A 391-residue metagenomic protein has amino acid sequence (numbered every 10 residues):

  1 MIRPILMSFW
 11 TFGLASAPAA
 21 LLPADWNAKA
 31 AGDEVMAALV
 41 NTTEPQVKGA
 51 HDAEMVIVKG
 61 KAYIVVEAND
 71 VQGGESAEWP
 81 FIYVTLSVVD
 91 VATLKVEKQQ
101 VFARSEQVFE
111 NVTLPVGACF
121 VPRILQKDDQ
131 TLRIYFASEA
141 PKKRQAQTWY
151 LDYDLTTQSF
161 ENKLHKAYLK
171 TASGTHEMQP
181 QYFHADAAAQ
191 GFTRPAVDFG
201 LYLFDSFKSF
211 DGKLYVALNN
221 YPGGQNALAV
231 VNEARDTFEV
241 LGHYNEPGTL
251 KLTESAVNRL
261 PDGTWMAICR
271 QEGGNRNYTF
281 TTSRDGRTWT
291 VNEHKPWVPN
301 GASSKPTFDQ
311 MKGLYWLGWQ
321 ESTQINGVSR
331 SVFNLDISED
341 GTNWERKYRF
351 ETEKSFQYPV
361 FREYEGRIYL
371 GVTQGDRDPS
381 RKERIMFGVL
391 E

Functional and structural regions predicted by a protein language model:
M1-P4: Positively charged n-region of N-terminal signal peptides that target proteins for export
L6-S16: Bacterial N-terminal signal peptides
L21-K48, V56-P115, L125-E254, N258-S304 (+2 more regions): Beta-rich carbohydrate-recognition and catalytic domains
G117-C119: Elongated alpha-helical scaffolds
G341, Y364-R367: Hydrophobic alpha-helical segments
Q357-Y358: Active-site pocket scaffolds in enzymes
